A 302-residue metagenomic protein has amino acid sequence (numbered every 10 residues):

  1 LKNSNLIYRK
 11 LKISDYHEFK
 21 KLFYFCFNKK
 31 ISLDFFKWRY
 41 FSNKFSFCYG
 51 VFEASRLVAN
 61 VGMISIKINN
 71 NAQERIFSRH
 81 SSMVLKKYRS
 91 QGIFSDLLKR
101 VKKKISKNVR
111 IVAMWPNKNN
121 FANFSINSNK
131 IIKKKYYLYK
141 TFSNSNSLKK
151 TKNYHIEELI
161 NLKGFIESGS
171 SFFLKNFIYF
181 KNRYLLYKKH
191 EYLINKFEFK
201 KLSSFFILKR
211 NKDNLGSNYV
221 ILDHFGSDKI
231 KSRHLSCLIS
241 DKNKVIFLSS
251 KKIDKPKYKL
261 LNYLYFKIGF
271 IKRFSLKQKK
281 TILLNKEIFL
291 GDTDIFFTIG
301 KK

Functional and structural regions predicted by a protein language model:
S4-L6, Y16-E53, K107, F121 (+1 more regions): Amide-forming acyltransferase catalytic core, primarily the GNAT-like/NAT-type and related acyltransferase folds
K12, L57, S65-N70, R100-K102: Catalytic micro-motifs at enzyme active sites that drive phosphoryl/nucleotidyl and oxygen chemistry
K12-D15, L85: Acidic/polar helix N-cap motif
K30, Y40, I93-K104, A113-M114: Recognition helices and adjacent regulatory flanks at domain boundaries
G50, R56-K67, S78, M83 (+1 more regions): Conserved beta-strand in the GNAT
S65, R110-E158, I207-K229, R233-K302: Active-site/acyl-donor-binding loops of N-acyltransferases
Q73-K86, G216-S227: Conserved acetyl-CoA binding element of GNAT-fold acetyltransferases
H80, V84-K103, K229-D241: Conserved acetyl-CoA-binding loop-helix of GNAT-fold acetyltransferases
